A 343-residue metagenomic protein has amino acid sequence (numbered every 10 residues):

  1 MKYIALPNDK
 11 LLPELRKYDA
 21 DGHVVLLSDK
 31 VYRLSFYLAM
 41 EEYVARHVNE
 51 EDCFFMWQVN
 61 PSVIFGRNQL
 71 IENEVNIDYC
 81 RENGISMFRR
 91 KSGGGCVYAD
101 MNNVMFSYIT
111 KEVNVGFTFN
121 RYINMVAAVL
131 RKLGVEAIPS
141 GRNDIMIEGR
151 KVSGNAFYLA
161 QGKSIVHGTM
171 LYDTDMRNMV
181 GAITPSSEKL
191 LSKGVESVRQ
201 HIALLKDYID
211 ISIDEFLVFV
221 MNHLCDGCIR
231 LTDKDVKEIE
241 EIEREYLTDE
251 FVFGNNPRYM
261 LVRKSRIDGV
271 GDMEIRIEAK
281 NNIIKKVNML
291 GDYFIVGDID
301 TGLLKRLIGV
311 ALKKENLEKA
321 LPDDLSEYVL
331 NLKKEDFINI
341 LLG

Functional and structural regions predicted by a protein language model:
K2-I71, F157, I202-L217, M221-D272 (+3 more regions): Active-site loop/lid in soluble adenylation, ligation, and acyl-transfer enzymes
E72-C96: Active-site cofactor/substrate anionic-group-binding motifs, chiefly glycine- and Lys/Arg-rich phosphate-binding loops
K91-T110, E188-K206: Residues forming anionic-ligand binding surfaces in small-molecule and nucleic-acid pockets of primarily soluble enzymes
N103-N143: Contiguous, small/hydrophobic- and glycine-enriched helical/loop subdomains that border and often "cap" functional
T110-V115, K206-D210, G291-I295: A generic structural motif
L133, S153, Q161-N255, I299-G343: Long, positively charged amphipathic alpha-helical accessory segments at protein N-termini or as interdomain linkers
A156-F157, M170, M273-Y293: Short beta-strand elements
